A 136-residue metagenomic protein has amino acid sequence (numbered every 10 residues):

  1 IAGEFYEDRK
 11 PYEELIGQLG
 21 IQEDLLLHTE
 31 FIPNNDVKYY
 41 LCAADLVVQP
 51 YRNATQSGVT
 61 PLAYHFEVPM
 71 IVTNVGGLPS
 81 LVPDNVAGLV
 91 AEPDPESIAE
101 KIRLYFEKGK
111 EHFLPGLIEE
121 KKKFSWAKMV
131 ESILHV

Functional and structural regions predicted by a protein language model:
I1-P11, E30: Glycosyltransferase donor-sugar binding loop
P11, N35-D36, G58, S97: Short acidic active-site motifs
Y12-N35: Nucleotide-activated donor-binding/catalytic signature segment of Leloir-type glycosyltransferases, i.e., the conserved
I32-A44, P61, H65, P83: Short acidic alpha-helix that forms the nucleotide-activated donor recognition element in Leloir-type transferases
Y39-T55, V68: Acidic donor-binding loop of glycosyltransferase active sites
P61-L62, V75-N85, L89-V90: Short acidic/histidine- and often glycine-rich active-site loop of Leloir-type glycosyltransferases that engages
D84-P95, L104-K110: Conserved acidic donor-binding segment of nucleotide-sugar-dependent glycosyltransferases
E111-V136: A charged, aromatic-enriched C-terminal amphipathic alpha-helix characteristic of glycosyltransferases across folds
